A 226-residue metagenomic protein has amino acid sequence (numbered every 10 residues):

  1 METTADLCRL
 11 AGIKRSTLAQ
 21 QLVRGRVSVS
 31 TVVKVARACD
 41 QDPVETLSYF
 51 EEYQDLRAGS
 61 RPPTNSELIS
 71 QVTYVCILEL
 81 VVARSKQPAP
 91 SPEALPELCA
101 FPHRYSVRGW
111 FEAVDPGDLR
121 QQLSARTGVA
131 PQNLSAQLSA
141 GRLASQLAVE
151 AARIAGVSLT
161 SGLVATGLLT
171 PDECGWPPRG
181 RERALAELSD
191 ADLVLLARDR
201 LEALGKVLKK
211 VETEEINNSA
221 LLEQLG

Functional and structural regions predicted by a protein language model:
M1-D6, S48-Y49, P63-R120, V164: A short, Lys/Arg-rich alpha-helix, primarily the initiator
T3, K14-S16, S28, D42 (+3 more regions): Short coil turns linking two alpha-helices in DNA-binding domains
T3-C8, V35, L119-T127, A151: Short alpha-helical "recognition helix" segments of helix-turn-helix
G12-V27, A125-L143: Recognition helix of helix-turn-helix/homeodomain-like DNA-binding domains that insert into the DNA major groove
L22-V23, T31, C39, L47-F50 (+3 more regions): DNA major-groove recognition helix of helix-turn-helix
R24-T31, D55-A58, S139-L147, P171-D172: Short, solvent-exposed alpha-helical "recognition" segments
V29-T46, Q146-S161: DNA major-groove recognition helix of helix-turn-helix/homeodomain DNA-binding modules
S48-K86, A165-E212: Short, charged recognition helix plus adjacent turn of helix-turn-helix-like nucleic-acid-binding domains
